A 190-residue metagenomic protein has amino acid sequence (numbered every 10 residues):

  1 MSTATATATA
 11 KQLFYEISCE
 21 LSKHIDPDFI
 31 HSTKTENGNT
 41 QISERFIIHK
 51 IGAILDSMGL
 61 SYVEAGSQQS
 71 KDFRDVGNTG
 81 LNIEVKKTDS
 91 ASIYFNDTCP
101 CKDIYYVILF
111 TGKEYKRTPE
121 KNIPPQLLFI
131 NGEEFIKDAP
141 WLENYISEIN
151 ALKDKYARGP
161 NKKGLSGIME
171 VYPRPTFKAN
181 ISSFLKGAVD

Functional and structural regions predicted by a protein language model:
S2-N78, K87-D190: Nucleic-acid endonuclease domains
